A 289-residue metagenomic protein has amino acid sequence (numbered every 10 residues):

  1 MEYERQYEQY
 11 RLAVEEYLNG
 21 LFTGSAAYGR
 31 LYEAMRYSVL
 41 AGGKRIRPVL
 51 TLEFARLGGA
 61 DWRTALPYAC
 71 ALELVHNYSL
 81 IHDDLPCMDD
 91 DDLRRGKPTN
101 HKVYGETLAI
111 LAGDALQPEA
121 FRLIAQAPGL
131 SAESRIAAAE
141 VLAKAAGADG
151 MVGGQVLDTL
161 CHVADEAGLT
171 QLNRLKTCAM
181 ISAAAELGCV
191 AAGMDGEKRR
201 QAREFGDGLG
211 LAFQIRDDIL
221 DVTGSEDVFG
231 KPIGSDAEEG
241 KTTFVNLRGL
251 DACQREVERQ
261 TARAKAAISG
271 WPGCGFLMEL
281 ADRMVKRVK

Functional and structural regions predicted by a protein language model:
M1-K289: All-alpha prenyltransferase/terpene-synthase fold signal
